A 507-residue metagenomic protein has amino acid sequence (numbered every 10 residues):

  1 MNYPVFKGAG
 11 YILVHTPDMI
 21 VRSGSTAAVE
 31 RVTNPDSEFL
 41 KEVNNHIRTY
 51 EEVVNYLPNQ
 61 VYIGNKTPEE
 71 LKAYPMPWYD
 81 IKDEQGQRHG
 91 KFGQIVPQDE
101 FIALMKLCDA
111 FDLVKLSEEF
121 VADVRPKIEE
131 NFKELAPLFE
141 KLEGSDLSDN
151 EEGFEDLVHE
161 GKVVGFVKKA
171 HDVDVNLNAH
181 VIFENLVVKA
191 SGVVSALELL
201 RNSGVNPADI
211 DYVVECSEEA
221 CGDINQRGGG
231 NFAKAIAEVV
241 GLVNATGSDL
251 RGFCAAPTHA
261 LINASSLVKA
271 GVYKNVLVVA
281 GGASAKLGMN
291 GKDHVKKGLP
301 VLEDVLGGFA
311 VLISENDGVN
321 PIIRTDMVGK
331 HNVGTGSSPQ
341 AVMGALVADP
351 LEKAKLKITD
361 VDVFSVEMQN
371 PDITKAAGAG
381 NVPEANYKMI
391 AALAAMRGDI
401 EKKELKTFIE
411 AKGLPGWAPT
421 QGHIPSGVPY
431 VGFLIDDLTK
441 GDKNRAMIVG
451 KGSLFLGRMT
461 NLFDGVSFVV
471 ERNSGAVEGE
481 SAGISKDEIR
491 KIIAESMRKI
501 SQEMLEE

Functional and structural regions predicted by a protein language model:
M1-L186, D293-I358, A411, G450 (+1 more regions): Condensing-enzyme catalytic core mediating Claisen C-C bond formation in acyl metabolism
K162-F183, D223-N263, L267-K274, P383-P429: Conserved catalytic cysteine-centered active-site region of acyl-thioester-dependent Claisen-condensing enzymes
V188-G204, A233, P339-K355, P429-D437: Short, well-ordered amphipathic alpha-helical segments that serve as non-catalytic structural scaffolds within diverse
K189-G247, R251-G252, K357-K388, L393: Conserved beta-ketoacyl condensing-enzyme motif
N202-D211, G241-T246, A270-L277, K353-T359 (+2 more regions): Structural signature of cysteine-dependent C-C bond-forming condensing enzymes
C216-C221, G252-P257, A280-K286, G450-F455: Acidic, glycine-rich active-site loops and adjacent beta-strand->loop/helix elements that engage anionic groups
I224-R227, H259-I262, L287-D293, R324-T325 (+2 more regions): Short acidic, glycine/serine/threonine-rich loops at helix termini
V272-V305: Flexible, glycine-rich active-site loops centered on histidine and acidic residues that chelate a metal or position
